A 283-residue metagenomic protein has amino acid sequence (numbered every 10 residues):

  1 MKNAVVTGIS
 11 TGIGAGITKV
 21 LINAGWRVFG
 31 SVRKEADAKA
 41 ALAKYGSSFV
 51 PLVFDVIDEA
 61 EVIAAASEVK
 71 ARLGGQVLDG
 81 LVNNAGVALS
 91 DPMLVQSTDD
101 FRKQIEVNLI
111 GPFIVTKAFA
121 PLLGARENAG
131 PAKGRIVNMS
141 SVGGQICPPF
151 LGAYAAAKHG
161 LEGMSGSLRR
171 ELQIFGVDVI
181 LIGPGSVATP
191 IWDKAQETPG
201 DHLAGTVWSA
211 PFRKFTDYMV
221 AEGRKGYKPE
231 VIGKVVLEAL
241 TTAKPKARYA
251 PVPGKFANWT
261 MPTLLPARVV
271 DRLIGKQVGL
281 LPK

Functional and structural regions predicted by a protein language model:
S10-G12: Conserved glycine-rich cofactor-binding loop
F54-S67, T98: The beta1-alpha1 cofactor-binding region of Rossmann-like NAD(H)/NADP(H)-dependent oxidoreductases
N84-L89: Conserved NAD(P)H cofactor-binding loop of Rossmann-fold oxidoreductase domains
P92-M93, D100-R102: Substrate-binding pocket helix/loop in short-chain dehydrogenase/reductase
T116, A157: Active-site helix of classical SDR
S141: Residue(s) in the substrate-gating loop at a strand-loop-helix junction that position the organic substrate next
I174-G223: C-terminal beta-strand-loop-alpha-helix "lid" module of Rossmann-like NAD(P)-dependent dehydrogenases
